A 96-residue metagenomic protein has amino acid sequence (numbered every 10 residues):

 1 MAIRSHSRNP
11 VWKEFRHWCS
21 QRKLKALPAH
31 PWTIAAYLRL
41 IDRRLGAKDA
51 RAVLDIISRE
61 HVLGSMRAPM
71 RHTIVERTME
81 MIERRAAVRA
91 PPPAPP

Functional and structural regions predicted by a protein language model:
M1-P96: Extended, non-catalytic subsegments within catalytic or DNA/protein-binding/adaptor domains
